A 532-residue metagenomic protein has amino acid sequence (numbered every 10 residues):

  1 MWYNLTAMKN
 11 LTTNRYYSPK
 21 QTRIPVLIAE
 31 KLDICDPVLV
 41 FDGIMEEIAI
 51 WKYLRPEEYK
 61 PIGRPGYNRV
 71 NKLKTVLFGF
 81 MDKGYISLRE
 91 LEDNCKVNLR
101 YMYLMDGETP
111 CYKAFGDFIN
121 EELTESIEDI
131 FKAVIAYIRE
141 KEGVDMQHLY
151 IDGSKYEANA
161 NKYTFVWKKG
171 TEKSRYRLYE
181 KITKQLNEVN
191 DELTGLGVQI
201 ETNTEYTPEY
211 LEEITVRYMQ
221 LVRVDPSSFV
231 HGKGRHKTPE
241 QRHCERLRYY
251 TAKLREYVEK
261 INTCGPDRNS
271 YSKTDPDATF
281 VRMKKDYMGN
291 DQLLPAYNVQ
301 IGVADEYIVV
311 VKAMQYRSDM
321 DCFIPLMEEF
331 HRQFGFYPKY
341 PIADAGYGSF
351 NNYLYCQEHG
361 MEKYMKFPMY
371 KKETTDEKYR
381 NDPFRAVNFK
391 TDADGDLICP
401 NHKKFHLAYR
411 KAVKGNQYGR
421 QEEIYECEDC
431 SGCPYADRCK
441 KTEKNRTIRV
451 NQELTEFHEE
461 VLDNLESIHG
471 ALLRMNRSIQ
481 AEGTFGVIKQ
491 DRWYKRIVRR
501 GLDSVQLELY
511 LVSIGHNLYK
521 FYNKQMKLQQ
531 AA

Functional and structural regions predicted by a protein language model:
W2, A7-L39: Hydrophobic alpha-helical membrane-insertion signals
N4, V76, G84-V97, E108-A532: Anion-binding and metal-coordination hotspots
K9-T13, Y59-G63, H469-L472: A ubiquitous short alpha-helical element
N14-S18, R64-G66, E90-L91, M102-Y103: A short, ordered amphipathic alpha-helix with a cationic face
E30, R64-N68, F80-G84, L104 (+2 more regions): Short secondary-structure transition/capping motifs
D33-K74, F80, V450-Q452: Basic, short loop/linker segments at the boundary and entry of helix-turn-helix/winged-helix-like folds
A49-W51, P61, C95-M105, Y112-A114: Helical catalytic core of nucleic-acid polymerases
